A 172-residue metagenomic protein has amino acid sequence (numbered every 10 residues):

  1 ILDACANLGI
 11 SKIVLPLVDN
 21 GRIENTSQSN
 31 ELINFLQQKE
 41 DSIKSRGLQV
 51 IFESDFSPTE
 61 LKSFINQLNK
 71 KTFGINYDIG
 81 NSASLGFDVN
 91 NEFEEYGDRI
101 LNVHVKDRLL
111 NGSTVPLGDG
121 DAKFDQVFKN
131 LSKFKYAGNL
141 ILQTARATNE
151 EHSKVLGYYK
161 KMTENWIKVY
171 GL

Functional and structural regions predicted by a protein language model:
I1-G74: Active-site acidic/histidine proton-transfer and metal-coordination neighborhood in alpha/beta enzyme cores
G9-I10, S45, P58-Y77, N81-L172: Histidine-acidic metal/acid-base catalytic patches
